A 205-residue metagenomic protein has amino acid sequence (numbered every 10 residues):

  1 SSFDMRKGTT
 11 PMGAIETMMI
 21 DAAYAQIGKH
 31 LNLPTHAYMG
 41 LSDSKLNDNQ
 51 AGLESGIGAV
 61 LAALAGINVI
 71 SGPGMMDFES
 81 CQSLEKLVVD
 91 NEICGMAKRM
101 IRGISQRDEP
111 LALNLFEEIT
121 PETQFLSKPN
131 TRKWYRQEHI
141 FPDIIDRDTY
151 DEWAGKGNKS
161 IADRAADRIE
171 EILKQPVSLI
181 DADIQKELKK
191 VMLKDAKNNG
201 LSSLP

Functional and structural regions predicted by a protein language model:
S1-I93: Glycine-rich anion/phosphate-binding loop at the beta-strand->alpha-helix junction
E85-P205: Catalytic-core signal marking the mid-to-C-terminal active-site face
